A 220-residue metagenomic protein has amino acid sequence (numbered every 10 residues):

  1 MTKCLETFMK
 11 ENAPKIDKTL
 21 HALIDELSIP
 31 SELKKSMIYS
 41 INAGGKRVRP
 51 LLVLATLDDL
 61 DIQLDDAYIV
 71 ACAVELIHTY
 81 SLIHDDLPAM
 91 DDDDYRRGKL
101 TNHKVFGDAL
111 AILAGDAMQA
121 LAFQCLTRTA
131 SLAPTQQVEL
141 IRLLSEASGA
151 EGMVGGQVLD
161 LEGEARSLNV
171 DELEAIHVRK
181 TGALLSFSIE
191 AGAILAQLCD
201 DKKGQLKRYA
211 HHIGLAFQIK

Functional and structural regions predicted by a protein language model:
M1-I24: N-terminal amphipathic/basic leader segments beginning at the initiator methionine
N12-P14, I24-K220: Mg2+-dependent prenyl diphosphate-binding active-site environment of isoprenoid biosynthetic enzymes
